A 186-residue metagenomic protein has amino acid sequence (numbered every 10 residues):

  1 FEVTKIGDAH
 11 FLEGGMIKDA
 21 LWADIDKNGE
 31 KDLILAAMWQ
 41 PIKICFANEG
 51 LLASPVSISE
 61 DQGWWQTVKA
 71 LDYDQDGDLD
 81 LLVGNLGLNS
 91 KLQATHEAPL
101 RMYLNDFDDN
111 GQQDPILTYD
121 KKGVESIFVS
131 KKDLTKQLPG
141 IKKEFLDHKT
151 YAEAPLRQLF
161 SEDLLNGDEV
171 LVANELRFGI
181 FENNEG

Functional and structural regions predicted by a protein language model:
F1-G186: Acidic, glycine/proline-rich Ca2+-coordinating loop motifs
